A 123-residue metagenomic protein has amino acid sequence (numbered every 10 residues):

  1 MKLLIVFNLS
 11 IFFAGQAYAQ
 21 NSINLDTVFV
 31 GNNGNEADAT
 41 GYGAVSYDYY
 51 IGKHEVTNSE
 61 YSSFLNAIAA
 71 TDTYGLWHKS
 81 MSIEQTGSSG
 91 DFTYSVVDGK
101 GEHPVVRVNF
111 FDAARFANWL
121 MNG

Functional and structural regions predicted by a protein language model:
M1-K2, G52: Accessible peptide chain termini
K2-F12: Bacterial N-terminal signal peptides
F12-A14, V30, S95: A generic signature of intrinsically disordered, low-complexity regions enriched in glycine/proline and charged/polar
A17-N21: Boundary at the C-terminal end of the N-terminal hydrophobic targeting segment
I23-T27, Y47: Loop/turn elements at helix/coil->beta-strand transitions in domains of secreted/extracellular proteins
D26-G34: Mature N-terminal segment immediately following signal peptide/propeptide cleavage in secreted/periplasmic
A37, G43-A44, Y49-G123: Active-site microenvironments of metalloenzymes and redox enzymes
